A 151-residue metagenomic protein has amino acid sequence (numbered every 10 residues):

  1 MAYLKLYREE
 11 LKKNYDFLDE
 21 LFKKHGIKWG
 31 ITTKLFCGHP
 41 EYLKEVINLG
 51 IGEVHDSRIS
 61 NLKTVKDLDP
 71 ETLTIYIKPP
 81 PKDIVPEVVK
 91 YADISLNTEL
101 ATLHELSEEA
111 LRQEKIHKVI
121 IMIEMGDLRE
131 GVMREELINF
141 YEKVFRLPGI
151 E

Functional and structural regions predicted by a protein language model:
M1-L6, E10: Generic N-terminal amphipathic, Lys/Arg-enriched alpha-helix
Y15: Short amphipathic alpha-helical/adjacent loop interface patches that line ligand and macromolecule-binding sites
I27: Short conserved segments within the C-terminal catalytic ATPase subdomain
G30-E151: Active-site-proximal beta-alpha core segment in soluble small-molecule metabolic enzymes
